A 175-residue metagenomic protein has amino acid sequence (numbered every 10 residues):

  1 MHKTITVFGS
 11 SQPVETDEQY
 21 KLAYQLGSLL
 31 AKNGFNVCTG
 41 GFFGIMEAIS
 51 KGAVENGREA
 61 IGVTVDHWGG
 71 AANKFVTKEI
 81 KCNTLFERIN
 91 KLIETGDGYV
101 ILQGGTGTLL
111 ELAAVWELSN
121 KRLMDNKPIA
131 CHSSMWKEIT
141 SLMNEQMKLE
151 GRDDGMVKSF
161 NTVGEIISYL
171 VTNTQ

Functional and structural regions predicted by a protein language model:
M1-I61: Glycine-rich beta-alpha loop segments
V14, G107-L109: Short glycine-rich, flexible loops that bind phosphorylated cofactors or substrates
G44-A48, W136-M147: Glycine-rich, charge-decorated loop segments at or immediately adjacent to ligand/cofactor-binding or catalytic sites
G44-L102, G107: Acidic/glycine-enriched connector segments
E47-A53, L110-R122: Short Gly/Thr/Asp-enriched flexible loops that form oxyanion-binding sites at enzyme active sites
T64-D66, L102, L118-L142, R152-G155: Short, acidic/small-residue loops that bind anionic groups at enzyme active sites
G98, G151-Q175: A charged, well-structured terminal subsegment
